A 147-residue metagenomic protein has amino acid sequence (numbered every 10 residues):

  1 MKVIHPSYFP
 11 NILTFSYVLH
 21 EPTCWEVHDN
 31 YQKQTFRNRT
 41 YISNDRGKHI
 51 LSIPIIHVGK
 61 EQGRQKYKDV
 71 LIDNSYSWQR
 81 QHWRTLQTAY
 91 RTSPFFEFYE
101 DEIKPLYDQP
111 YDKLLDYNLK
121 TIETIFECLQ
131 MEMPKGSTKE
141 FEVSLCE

Functional and structural regions predicted by a protein language model:
M1-E147: Residues lining hydrophobic/aromatic ligand-binding pockets adjacent to catalytic sites
